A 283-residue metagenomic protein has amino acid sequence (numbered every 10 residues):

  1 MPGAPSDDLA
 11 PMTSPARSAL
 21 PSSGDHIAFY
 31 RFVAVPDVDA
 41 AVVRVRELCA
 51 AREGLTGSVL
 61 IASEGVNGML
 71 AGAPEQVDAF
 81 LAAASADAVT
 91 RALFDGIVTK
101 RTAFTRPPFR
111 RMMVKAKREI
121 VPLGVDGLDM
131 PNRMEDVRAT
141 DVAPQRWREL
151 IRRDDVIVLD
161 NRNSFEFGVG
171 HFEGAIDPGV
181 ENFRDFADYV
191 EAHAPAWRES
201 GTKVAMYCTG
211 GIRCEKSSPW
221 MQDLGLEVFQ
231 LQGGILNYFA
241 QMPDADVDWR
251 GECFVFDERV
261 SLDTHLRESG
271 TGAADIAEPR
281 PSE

Functional and structural regions predicted by a protein language model:
P2-T140, R148, R162-A205, I212-E283: Rhodanese-like catalytic fold shared by cysteine-dependent sulfurtransferases and DSP/PTP-type phosphatases
Q145, D154: Glycine-rich active-site/cofactor-binding loop and its immediate structural neighborhood
V158-D160: Structural scaffold elements adjacent to functional motifs in cytosolic proteins
